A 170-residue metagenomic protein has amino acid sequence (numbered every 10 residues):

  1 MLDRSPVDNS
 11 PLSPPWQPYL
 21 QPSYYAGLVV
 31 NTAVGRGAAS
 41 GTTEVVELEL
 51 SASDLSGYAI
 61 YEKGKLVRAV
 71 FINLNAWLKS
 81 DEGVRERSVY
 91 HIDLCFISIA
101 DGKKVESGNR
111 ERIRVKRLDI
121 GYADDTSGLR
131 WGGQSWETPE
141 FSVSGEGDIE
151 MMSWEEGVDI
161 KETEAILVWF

Functional and structural regions predicted by a protein language model:
M1-S56: Aromatic/acidic polysaccharide-binding cleft in carbohydrate-active enzymes
D3-P6, F71-N75, R117-D119, F170: Active-site proximal loops enriched in glycine and acidic residues that flank catalytic Cys/His/Asp and coordinate
V7-N9, W77-K79, Y122-D125: Flexible loop/turn segments at secondary-structure boundaries
G27, A69, V115: Conserved, mostly hydrophobic/aromatic
E49-G102, I120: Carbohydrate-binding surface patches
V67-W77, S153-D159, T163-F170: C-terminal, well-structured subdomains that either form a transmembrane helix-short loop-helix hairpin in multi-pass
V84-E162: Acidic, Ser/Thr/Pro-rich beta/coil linker or hinge segments at domain junctions
